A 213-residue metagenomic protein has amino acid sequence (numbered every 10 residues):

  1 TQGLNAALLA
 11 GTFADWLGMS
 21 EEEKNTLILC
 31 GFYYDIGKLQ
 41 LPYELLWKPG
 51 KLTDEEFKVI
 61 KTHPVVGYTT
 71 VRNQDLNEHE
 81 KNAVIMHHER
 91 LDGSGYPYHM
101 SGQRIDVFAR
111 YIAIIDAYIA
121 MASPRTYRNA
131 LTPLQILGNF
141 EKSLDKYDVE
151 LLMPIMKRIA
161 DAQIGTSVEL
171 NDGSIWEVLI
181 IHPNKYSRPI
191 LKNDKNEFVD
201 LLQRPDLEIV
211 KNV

Functional and structural regions predicted by a protein language model:
T1-N212: Histidine- and acidic-residue-rich, metal-dependent catalytic cores
